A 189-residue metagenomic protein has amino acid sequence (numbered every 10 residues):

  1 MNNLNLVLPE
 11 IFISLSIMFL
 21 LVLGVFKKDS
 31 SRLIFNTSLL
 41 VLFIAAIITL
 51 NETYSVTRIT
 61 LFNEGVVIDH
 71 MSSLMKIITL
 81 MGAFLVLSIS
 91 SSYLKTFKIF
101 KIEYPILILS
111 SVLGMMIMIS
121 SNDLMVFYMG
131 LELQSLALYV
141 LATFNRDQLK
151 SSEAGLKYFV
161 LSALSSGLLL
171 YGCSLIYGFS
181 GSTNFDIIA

Functional and structural regions predicted by a protein language model:
M1-A189: Alpha-helical transmembrane segments of multi-pass membrane proteins predominantly involved in bioenergetics
